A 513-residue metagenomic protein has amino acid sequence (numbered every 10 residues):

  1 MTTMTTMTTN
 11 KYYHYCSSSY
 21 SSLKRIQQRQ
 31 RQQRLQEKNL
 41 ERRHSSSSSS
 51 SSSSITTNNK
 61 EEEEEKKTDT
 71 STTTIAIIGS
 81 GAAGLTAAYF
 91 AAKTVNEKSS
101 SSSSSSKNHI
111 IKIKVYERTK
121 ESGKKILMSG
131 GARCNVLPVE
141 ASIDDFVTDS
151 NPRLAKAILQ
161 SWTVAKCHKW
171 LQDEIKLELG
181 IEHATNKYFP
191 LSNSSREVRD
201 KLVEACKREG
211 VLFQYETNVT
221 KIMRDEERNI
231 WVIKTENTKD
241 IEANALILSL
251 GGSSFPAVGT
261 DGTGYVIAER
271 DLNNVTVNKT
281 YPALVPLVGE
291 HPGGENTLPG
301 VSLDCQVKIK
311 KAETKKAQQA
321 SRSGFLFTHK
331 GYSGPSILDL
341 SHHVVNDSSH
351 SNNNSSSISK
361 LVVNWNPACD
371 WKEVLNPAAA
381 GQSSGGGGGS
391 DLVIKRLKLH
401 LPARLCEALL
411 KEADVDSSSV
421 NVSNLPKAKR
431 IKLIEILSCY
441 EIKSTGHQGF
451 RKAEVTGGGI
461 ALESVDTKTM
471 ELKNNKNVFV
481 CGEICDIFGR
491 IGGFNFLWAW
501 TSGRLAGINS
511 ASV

Functional and structural regions predicted by a protein language model:
K67-A83: Beta1/beta-strand and adjacent pyrophosphate-binding region of the FAD-binding site in flavoprotein oxidoreductases
S71-T73, T235-A245, A320-R322: Core beta-strand elements of the Rossmann-like FAD/NAD(P) dinucleotide-binding domain in flavoenzyme oxidoreductases
A76, A92-S100, S106-G130: Glycine-rich FAD pyrophosphate-binding loop
R118-L212: Conserved N-terminal/central alpha/beta ligand/cofactor-binding core
E121, S142, N151, Q160 (+8 more regions): Residue-level recognition of phosphate/Mg2+-coordinating polar/acidic sites in nucleotide-handling active sites
Y215-N229: A conserved short coil-to-beta-strand element within the FAD-binding core of flavoproteins
A245-G293: Glycine-rich loop(s) and the adjacent beta-strand/alpha-helix scaffold that form part
G252-I267, D271, D486-V513: A conserved FAD-binding loop/helix module that cradles the flavin
